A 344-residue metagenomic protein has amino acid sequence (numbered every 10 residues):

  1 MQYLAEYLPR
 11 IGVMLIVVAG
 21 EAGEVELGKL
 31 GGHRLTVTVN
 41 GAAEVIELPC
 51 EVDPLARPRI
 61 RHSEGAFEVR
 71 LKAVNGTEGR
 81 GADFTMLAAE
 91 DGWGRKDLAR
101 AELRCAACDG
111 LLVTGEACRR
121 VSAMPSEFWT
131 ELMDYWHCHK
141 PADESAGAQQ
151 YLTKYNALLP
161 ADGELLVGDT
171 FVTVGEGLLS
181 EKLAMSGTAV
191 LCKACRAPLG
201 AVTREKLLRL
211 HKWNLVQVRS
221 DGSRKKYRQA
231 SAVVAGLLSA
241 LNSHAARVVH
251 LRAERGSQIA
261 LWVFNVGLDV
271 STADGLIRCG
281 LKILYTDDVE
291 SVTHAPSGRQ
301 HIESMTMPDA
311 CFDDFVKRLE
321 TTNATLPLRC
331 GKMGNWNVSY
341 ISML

Functional and structural regions predicted by a protein language model:
M1-L344: N-terminal pre-domain and mature-chain start segments
